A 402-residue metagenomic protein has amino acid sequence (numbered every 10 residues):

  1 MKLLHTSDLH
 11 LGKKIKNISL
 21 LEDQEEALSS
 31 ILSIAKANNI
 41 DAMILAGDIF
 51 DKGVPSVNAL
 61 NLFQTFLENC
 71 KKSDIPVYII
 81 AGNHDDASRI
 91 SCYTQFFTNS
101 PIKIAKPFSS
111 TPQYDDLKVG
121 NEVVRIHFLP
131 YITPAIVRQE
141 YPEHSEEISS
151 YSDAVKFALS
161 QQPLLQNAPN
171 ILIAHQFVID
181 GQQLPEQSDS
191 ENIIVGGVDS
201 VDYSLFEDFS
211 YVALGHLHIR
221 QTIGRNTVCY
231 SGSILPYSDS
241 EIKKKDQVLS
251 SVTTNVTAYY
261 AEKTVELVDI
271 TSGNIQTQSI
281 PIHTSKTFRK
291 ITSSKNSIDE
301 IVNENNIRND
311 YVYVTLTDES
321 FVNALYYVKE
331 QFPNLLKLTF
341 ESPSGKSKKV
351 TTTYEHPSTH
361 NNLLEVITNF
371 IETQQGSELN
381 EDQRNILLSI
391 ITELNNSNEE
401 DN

Functional and structural regions predicted by a protein language model:
M1-E68, K72, L172, S389-E393 (+1 more regions): N-terminal active-site segment of His-dependent metallophosphoesterases
T6-S7, M43-G47, P76-N83, K103-F108 (+3 more regions): Active-site neighborhood of phospho(di)ester-bond hydrolases with catalytic His/Asp-centered motifs
H10-G12, I40-N58, D74-S88, F177-V198: Active-site neighborhood of divalent metal-dependent phosphoester/pyrophosphate hydrolases
K14-N17, G47-F66, A81-P101, K106 (+1 more regions): Metal-dependent catalytic neighborhoods of phosphoester/phosphodiester hydrolases
A37, A42, L249-S251, Y259-K263 (+1 more regions): Accessory, non-catalytic peripheral segments of nucleic-acid enzymes
L62-D74, V198-D208: Catalytic-core regions built around general acid/base machinery
C92-G197, I234: Conserved catalytic scaffold of divalent metal-dependent phosphoesterases
L184-D269: Conserved beta-sheet core of the metallophosphoesterase superfamily
